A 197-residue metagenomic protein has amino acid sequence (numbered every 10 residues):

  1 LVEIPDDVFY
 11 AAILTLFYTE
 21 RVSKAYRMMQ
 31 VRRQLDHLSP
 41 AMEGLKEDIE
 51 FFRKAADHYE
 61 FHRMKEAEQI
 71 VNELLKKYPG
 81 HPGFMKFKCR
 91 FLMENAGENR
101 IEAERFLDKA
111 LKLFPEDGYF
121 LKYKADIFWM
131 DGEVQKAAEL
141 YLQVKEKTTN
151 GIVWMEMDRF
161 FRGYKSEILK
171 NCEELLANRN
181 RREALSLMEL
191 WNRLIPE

Functional and structural regions predicted by a protein language model:
E3-I4, H37, P79, P115 (+2 more regions): Short coil turns that delineate tetratricopeptide repeat
D7, A41, I49, G83 (+3 more regions): Start-of-helix register in tetratricopeptide repeats
Y10-A11, L45, I49, R53 (+4 more regions): "A position-specific structural signal for the A-helix of alpha-solenoid helical repeats
Y18, E60, E94-N95, M130 (+2 more regions): Register position in tetratricopeptide repeats
R32, L74, K109-A110, V144 (+1 more regions): Canonical positions in the second alpha-helix
F61-Q69, G97-F106, G132-E139, L169: Structural signature of tandem alpha-helical TPR/SEL1-like repeats, specifically the intra-repeat loop/turn
